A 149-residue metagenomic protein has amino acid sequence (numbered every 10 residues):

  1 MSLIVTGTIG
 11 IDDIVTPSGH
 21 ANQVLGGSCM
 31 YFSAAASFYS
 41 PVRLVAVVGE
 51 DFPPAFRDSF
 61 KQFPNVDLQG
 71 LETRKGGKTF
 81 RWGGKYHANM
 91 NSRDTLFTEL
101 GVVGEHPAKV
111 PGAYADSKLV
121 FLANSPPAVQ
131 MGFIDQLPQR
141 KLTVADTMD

Functional and structural regions predicted by a protein language model:
M1-I4: Extreme N-terminal starter segment of soluble prokaryotic enzymes
G7-I9: Active-site metal-binding loops of divalent metal-dependent hydrolases
I11-Q23, S40-F121, D135-R140: Conserved N-terminal subdomain of the carbohydrate kinase-like
G19-A34: Short catalytic helix/loop segments, enriched in acidic residues and glycine and frequently bearing histidine
G27-M30, T73, T147-D149: Short, acidic/turn-prone active-site loops that include or flank metal/cofactor- and phosphate-binding residues
S37: Gly/Ala-rich phosphate-binding loop of Rossmann-like dinucleotide-binding domains, activating on the conserved
E50, N124-V129, M148-D149: Short beta->alpha connector loops
T143-A145: Hydrophobic faces of well-ordered beta-strands that scaffold small-molecule active sites in alpha/beta enzyme cores
